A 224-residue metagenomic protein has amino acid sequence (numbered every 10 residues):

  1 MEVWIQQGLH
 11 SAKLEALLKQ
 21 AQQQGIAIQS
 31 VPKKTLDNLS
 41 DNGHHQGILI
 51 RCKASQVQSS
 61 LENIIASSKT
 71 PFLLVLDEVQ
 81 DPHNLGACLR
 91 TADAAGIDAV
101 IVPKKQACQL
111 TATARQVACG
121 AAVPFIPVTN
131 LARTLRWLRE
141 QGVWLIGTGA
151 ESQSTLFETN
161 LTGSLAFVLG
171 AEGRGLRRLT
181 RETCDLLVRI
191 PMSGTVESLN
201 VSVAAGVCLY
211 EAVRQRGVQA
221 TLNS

Functional and structural regions predicted by a protein language model:
M1-N63, S224: N-terminal positively charged helical leader segments and presequences
E2-A27, A66-S154: RNA substrate-binding interface of SAM-dependent RNA methyltransferases
P32, K53, D77, P103-K104 (+3 more regions): Short beta->alpha connector loops at strand-helix junctions that form conserved, small/polar/Pro-enriched
K34-L39, Q56-Q58, N130-L135, S154 (+1 more regions): A short acidic, often aromatic-flanked loop/helix-cap motif at beta-alpha or helix-coil junctions that lines enzyme
A54-Q56, Q80-D81, A150-Q153, A171-R174 (+1 more regions): Short glycine-rich anion-binding loops that position phosphate/pyrophosphate groups of nucleotides and phosphorylated
A94, A99, A112-A121, R178-S224: Structured adenosyl-cofactor binding patch, chiefly the S-adenosyl-L-methionine
N160-L161, T180: Structural alpha-helical scaffold elements that stabilize or flank donor/cofactor-binding regions in carbohydrate
